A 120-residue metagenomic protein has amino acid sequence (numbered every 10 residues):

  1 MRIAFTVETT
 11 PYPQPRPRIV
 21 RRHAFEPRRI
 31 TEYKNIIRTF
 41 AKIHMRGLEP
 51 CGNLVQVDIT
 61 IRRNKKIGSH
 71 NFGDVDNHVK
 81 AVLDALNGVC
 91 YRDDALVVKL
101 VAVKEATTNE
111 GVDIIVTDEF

Functional and structural regions predicted by a protein language model:
M1-F120: Acidic, proline/glycine-enriched N-terminal capping motif
